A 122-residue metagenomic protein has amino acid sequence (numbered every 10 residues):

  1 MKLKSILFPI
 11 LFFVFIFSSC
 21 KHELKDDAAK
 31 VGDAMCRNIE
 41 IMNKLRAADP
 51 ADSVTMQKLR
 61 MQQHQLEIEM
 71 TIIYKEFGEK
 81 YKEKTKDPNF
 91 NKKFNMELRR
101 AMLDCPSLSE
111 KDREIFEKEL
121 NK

Functional and structural regions predicted by a protein language model:
M1-H22: Sec-dependent bacterial lipoprotein signal peptides
S5-L7, D33, Q65-L66: Intrinsically disordered, low-complexity segments enriched in glycine/proline and serine/threonine
V14, K30-G32, L98-R99: Processing junctions and N-termini across compartments
C20-K58, E119-K122: Immediate post-signal-peptide N-terminus of mature secreted/exported proteins
Q57-K122: Compact alpha-helical subdomains of small soluble proteins
